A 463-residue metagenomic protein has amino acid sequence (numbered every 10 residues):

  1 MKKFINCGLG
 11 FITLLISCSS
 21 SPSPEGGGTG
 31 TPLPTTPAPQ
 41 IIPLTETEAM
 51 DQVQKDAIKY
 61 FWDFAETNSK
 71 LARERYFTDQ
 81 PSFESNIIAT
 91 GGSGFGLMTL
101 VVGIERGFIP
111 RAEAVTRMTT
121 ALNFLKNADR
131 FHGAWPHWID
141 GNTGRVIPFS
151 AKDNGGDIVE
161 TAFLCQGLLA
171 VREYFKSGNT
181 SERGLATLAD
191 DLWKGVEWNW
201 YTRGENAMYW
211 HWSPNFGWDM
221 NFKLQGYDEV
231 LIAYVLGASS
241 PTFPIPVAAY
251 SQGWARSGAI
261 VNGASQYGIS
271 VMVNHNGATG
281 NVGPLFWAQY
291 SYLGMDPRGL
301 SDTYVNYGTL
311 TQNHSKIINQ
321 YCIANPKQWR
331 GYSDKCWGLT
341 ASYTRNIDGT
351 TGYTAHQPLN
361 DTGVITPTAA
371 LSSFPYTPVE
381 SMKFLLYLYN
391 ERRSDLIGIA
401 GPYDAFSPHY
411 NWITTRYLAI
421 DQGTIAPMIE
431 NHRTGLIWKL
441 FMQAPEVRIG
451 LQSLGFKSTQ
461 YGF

Functional and structural regions predicted by a protein language model:
K2-K3, E205: Generic structural signal for short, solvent-exposed loop/turn connectors between secondary structure elements
K3-F4, T13-P43: Bacterial Sec-dependent N-terminal signal peptides
G10: Surface-exposed, charge/polar-rich loops and edge strands
L33-F463: Ser/Thr/Asn(+Pro)-rich, low-complexity disordered segments
